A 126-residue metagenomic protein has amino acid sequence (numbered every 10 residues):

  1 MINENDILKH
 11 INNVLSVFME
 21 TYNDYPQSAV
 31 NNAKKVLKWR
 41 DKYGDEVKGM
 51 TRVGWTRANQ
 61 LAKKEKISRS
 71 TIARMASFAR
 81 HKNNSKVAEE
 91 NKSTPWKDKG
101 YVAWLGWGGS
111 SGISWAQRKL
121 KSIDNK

Functional and structural regions predicted by a protein language model:
I2-E4, H10-K126: Arg/Lys-rich, low-complexity, intrinsically disordered basic segments
